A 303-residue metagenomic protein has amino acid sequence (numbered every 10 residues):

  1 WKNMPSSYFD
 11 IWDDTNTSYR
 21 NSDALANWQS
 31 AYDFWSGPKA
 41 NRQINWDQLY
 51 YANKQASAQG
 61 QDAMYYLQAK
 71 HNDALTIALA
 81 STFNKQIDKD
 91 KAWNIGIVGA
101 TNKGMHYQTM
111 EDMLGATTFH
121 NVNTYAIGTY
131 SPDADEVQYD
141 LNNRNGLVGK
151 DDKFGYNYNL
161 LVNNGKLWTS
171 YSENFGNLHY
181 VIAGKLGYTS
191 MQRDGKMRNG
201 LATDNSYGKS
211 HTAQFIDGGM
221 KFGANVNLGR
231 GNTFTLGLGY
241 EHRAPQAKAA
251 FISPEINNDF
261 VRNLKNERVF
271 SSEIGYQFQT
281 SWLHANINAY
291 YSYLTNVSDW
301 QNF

Functional and structural regions predicted by a protein language model:
W1-R198, N225-N227, N286: Face-selective signature of the C-terminal outer-membrane beta-barrel domain
Y51-N53, M220, G237: Generic hydrophobic, helix-prone segments enriched in Leu/Val/Ile
A69-L75, G115-T117, N157-N163, A202-I216 (+2 more regions): Replace "Gram-negative outer membrane beta-barrel proteins" with "bacterial and organellar outer membrane beta-barrel
A74-A80, V162-W168, F215-K221, T233 (+2 more regions): Transmembrane beta-barrel architecture of outer-membrane proteins
S81, K85-Q86, T169-F175, L186 (+7 more regions): Residue-level signature of outer-membrane beta-barrel architecture
I95, G218, L238, I274: Short glycine-rich loop/turn motifs that provide flexible caps or phosphate-binding loops at active sites
V137-L147, S190-L201, T212, G229-S272 (+2 more regions): Surface-exposed extracellular loop regions of Gram-negative outer-membrane beta-barrel proteins, predominantly
A183-K185, K221, T235: Short, cationic motifs built from Arg/Lys/His that form the positively charged side of catalytic pockets
